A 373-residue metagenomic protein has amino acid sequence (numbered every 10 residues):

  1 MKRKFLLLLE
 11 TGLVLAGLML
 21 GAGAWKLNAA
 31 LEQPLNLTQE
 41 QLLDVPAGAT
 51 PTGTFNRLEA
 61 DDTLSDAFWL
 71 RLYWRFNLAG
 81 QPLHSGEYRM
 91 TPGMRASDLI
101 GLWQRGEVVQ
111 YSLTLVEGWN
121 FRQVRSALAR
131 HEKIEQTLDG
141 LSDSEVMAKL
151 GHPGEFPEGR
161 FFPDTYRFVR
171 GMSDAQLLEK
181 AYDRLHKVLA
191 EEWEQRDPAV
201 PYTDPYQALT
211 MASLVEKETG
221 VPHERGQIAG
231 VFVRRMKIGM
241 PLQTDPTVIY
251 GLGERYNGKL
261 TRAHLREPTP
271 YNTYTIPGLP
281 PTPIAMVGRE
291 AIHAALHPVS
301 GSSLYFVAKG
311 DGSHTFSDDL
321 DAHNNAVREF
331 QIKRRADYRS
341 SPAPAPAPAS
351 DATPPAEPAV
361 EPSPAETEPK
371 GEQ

Functional and structural regions predicted by a protein language model:
M1-E40: N-terminal type II signal-anchor transmembrane helix that functions as the membrane-insertion/stop-transfer segment
R3-L7, A16-M19, F76, R255-N257 (+2 more regions): Short acidic/polar alpha-helix capping motifs at helix-coil junctions
L9-L13, E40-L42, A79-P82, W119-Q123 (+3 more regions): Short low-complexity stretches enriched in small and charged residues
L13-G17, D61-D62, S85-E87, T137-L141 (+2 more regions): N-terminal start-of-chain detector that recognizes signal peptides and the immediate post-cleavage beginning
L15-L18, E87-M94, V231-Q243: Short N-terminal signal/transit or membrane-insertion segments and the immediately adjacent low-complexity/disordered
A24-L189: Signal peptide-directed extracytoplasmic domains
T50, S126, E132-E135, M147-Q373: Bacterial extracytoplasmic/cell-wall-associated proteins, especially those involved in peptidoglycan
